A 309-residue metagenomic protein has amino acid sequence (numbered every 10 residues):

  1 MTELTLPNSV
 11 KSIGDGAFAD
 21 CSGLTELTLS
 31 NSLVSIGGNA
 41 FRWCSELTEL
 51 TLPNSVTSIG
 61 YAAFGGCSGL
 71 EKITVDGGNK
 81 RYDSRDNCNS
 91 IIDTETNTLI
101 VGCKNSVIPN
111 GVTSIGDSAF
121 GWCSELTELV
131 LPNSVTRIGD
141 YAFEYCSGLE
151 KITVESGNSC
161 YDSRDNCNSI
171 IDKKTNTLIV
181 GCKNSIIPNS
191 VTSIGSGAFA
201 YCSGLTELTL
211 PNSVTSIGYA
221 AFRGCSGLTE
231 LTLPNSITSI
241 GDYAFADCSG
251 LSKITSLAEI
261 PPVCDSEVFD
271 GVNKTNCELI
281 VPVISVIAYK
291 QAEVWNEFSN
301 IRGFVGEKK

Functional and structural regions predicted by a protein language model:
M1-S12, S22-S35, S45-S58, S68-N89 (+9 more regions): Structural signature of tandem-repeat unit edges
G14-A19, G37-R42, G60-G65, D117-G121 (+5 more regions): Consensus positions within tandem repeat domains that build extended binding/scaffold surfaces
E267-D270, I287-N300: Short, aromatic/basic amphipathic alpha-helical patches
